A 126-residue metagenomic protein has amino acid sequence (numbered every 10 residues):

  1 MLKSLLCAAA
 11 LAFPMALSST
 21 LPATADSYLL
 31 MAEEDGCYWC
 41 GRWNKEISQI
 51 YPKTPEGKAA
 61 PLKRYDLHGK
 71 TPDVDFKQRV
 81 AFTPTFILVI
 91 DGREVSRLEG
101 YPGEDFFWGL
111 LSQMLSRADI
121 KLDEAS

Functional and structural regions predicted by a protein language model:
M1-A9: Bacterial N-terminal signal peptides that target proteins for export
A8-S18: Bacterial N-terminal signal peptides
S18-A25: Sec/Tat signal peptide C-region and signal peptidase I cleavage site
A32, P55-P72: Thiol-based oxidoreductase modules, predominantly thioredoxin-like and allied folds used for disulfide exchange
E33-W39, F82: Short pre-active-site segment immediately N-terminal to redox-active cysteine/selenocysteine motifs in thiol-based
C40-E56: Typically the conserved alpha-helix immediately C-terminal to a functionally engaged Cys/Sec in thioredoxin-like
F82-R97: A short, hydrophobic beta-strand/beta-hairpin element that forms part of a small beta-sheet core
G103-S126: Thiol-/selenol-based redox modules, centered on thioredoxin-like and closely related oxidoreductase domains
